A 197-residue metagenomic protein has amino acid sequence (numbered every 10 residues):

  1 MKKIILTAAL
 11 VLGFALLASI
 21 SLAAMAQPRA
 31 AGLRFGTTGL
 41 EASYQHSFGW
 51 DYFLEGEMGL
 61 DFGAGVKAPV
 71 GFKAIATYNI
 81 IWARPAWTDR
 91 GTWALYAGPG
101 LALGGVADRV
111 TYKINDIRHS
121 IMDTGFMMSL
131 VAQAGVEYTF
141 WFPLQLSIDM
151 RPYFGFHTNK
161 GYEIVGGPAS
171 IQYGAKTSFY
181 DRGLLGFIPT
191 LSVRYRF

Functional and structural regions predicted by a protein language model:
M1-P28: Cleavable N-terminal export/targeting peptides
M25-S43: Short N-terminal segments immediately surrounding and downstream of signal-peptide cleavage
A26-Q27, N115-S120, I171-S178: Extracytoplasmic loops and strand-loop junctions of Gram-negative outer membrane beta-barrel proteins
A30, Y96, T190: A residue-level signal for beta-strand positions that form part of recognition/binding surfaces within mature
L40-E41, H46, M58-L60, G65-V66 (+6 more regions): Outer-membrane beta-barrel domain signature
H46-L144, R194-Y195: Gram-negative (and chloroplast) outer-membrane scaffold detector with strong preference for beta-barrel transmembrane
W141-F197: Predominantly the C-terminal beta-signal and adjacent terminal strand-loop region of outer-membrane beta-barrel
